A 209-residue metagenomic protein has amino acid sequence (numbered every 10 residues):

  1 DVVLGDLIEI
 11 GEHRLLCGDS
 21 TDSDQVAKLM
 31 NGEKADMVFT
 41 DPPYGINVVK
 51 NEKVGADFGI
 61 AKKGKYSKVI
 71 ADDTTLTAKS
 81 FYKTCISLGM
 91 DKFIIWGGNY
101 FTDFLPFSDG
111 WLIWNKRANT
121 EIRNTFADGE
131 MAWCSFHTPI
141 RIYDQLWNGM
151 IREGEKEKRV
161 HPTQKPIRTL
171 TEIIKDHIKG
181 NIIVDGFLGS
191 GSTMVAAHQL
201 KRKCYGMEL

Functional and structural regions predicted by a protein language model:
D1-V184, L188-L209: Class I S-adenosyl-L-methionine-dependent methyltransferase catalytic core
